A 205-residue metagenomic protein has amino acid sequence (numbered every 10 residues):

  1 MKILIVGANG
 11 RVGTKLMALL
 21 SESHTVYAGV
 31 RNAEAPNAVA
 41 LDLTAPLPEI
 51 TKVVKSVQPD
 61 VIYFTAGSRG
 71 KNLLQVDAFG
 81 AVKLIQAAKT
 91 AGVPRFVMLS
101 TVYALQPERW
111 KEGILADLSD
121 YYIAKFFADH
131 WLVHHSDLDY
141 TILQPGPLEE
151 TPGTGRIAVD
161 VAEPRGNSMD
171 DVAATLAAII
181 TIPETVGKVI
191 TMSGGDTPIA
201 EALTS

Functional and structural regions predicted by a protein language model:
M1-S23: N-terminal Rossmann NAD(P)H-binding glycine-rich loop of SDR-like oxidoreductase domains
L4, E34-T90, L105, I180-E184: NAD(P)H-binding glycine-rich loop region in Rossmannoid oxidoreductase-like domains and their noncatalytic homologs
H24, Q144-P147: Conserved SDR Rossmann-fold cofactor-binding beta-strand/turn motif
Y27, N32-A33, G70, Q75 (+3 more regions): Conserved Rossmann-fold NAD(P)-dependent oxidoreductase catalytic core, especially the SDR/UDP-sugar
G80, A124, L143, E163-A178 (+1 more regions): Substrate-positioning beta->alpha
E108-R109, E150-I157, I180-K188: Glycine/proline-rich active-site loop of Rossmann-fold NAD(P)-dependent oxidoreductases
E112-S119, I123, P147-M169: SDR active-site lid
I179-A202: Core catalytic loop region at the nicotinamide-binding pocket of NAD(P)H-dependent oxidoreductases
